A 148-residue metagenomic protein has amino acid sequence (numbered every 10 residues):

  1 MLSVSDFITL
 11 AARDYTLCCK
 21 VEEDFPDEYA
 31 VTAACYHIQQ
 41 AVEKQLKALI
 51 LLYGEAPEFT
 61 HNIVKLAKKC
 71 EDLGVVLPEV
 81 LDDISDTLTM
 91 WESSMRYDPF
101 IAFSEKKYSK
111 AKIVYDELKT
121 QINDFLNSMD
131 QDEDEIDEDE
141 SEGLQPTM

Functional and structural regions predicted by a protein language model:
M1-M148: Terminal alpha-helical segments
